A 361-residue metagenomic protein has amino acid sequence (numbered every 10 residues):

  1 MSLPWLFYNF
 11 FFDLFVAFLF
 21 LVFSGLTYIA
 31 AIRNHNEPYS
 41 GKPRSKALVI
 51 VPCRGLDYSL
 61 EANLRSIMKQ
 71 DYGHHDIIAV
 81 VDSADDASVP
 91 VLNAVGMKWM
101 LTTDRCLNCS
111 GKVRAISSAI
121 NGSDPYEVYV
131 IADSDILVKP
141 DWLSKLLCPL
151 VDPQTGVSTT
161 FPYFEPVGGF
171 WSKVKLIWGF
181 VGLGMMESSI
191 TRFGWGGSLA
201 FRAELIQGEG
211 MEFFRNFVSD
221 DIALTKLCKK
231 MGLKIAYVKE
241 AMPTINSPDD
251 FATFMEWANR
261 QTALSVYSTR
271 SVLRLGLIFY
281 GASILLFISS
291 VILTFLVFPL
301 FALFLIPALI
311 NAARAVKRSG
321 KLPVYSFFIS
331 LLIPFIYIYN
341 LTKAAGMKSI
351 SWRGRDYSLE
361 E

Functional and structural regions predicted by a protein language model:
S2-N63: N-proximal low-complexity "stem/linker" segments adjacent to membrane-targeting elements
P4-W5, F10, L26-I29, N34-G41 (+1 more regions): Membrane-embedded multi-pass helical conduit in multi-pass membrane proteins, especially envelope-biosynthetic
R65-H74: Short, acidic, metal-binding catalytic loop of nucleotide-sugar glycosyltransferases
G73, V81-P90, T103-C106, I136: A conserved acidic beta->alpha catalytic loop
W99-N121, L146-E209, M255, T262 (+1 more regions): Long helical/loop segments within the catalytic core of UDP-sugar-dependent glycosyltransferases, especially the large
Y129: Short aromatic/hydrophobic "clamp" motif used to bind/position activated sugar donors
S134-P149: Acidic donor-binding/catalytic loop of UDP-sugar-dependent glycosyltransferases, especially processive GT2
L150-P153, V157-T159, Y163-G179, Q207 (+1 more regions): Catalytic donor/gating beta->alpha subdomain of glycosyltransferases that bind UDP-sugars
